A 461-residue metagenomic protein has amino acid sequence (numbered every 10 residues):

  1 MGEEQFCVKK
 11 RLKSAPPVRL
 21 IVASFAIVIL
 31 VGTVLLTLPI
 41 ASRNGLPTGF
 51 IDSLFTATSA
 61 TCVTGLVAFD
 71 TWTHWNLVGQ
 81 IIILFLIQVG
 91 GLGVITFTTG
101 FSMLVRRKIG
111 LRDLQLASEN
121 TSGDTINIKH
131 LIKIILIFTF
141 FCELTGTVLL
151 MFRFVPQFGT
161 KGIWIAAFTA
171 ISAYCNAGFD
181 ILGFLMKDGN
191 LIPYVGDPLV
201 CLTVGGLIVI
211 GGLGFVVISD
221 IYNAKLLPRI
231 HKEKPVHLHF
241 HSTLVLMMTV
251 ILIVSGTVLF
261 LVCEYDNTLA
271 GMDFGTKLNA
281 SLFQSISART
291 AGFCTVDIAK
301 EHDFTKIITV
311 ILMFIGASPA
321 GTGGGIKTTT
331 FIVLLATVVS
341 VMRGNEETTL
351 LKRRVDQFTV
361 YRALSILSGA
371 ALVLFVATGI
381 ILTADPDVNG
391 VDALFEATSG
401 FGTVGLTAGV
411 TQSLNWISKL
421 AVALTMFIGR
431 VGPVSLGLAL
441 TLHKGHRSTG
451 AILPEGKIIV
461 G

Functional and structural regions predicted by a protein language model:
M1-G461: Membrane-proximal intracellular helices of multi-pass ion channels
